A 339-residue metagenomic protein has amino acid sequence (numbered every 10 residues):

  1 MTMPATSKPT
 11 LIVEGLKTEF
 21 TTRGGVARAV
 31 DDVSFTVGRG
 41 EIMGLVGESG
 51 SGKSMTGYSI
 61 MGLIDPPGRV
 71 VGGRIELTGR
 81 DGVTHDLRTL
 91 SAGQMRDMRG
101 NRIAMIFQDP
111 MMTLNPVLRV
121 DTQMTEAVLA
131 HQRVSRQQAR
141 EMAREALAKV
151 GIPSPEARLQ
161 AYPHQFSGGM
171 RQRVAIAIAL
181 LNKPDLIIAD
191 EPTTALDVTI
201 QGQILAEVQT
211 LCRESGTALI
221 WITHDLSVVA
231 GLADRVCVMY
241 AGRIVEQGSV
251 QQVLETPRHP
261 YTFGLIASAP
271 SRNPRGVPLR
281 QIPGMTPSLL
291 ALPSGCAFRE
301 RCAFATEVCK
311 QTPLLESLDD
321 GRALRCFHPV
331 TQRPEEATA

Functional and structural regions predicted by a protein language model:
S7-P9, T84, P153-A157, Q247-A339: Short catalytic/signature loops enriched in Gly
M43, E48, P184, I188-P192 (+1 more regions): P-loop NTP-binding/switch modules centered on Walker-like glycine-rich loops
R69, D81-A104, T122, A130 (+2 more regions): ABC ATPase NBD coupling module
E76, Q138-A157, I266-A267: Conserved ABC ATPase "signature" region
D109, P116-L129: Q-loop/switch helix immediately C-terminal to the Walker
A161-F166, M170: Conserved ABC ATPase signature
